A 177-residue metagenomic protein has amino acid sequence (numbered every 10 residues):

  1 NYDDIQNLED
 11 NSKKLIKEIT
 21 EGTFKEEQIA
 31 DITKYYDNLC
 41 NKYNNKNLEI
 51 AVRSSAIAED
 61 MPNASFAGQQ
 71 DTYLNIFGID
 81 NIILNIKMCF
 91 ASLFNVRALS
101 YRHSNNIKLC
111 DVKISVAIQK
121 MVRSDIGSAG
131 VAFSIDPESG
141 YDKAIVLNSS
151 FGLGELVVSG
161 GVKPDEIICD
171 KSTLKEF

Functional and structural regions predicted by a protein language model:
N1-A117: N-terminal beta-alpha lobe that positions the nucleotide/phosphoryl donor in ATP/NTP-coupled carboxylate activation
R53, Q119, V146-N148: Short beta-strand segments
S54-A58, V122, P137: Short acidic, glycine-rich loop/turn motifs
A67-S100, S124-F177: Extended active-site and interfacial segments that coordinate phosphate-rich ligands in large catalytic machineries
